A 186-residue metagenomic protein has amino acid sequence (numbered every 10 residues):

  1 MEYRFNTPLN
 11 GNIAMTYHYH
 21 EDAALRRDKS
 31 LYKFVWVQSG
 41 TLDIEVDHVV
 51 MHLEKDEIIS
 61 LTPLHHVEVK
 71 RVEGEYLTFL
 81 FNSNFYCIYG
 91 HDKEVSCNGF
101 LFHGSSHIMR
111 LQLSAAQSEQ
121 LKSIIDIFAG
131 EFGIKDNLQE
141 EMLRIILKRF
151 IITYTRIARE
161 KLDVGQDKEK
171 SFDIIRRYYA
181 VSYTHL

Functional and structural regions predicted by a protein language model:
M1-E57, E73: Generic protein-terminus/edge-of-domain signal
E2-N10, K70-G130, Y154-E160: A hydrophobic/aromatic-rich effector-binding and dimerization subdomain of bacterial HTH-type transcriptional regulators
E54-H66: Conserved metal-binding segment of the jelly-roll/cupin
F132-K148, K168-E169: All-alpha amphipathic helical-bundle segments outside canonical DNA-binding/catalytic cores that form hydrophobic
K161-G165: Hydrophobic/aromatic-rich alpha-helical bundle segments in the mid-to-C-terminal region
K170-Y178: N-terminal positioning helix adjacent to the helix-turn-helix/winged-helix DNA-binding module
T184-H185: Conserved small/polar residues in nucleotide/adenosyl-binding loops
